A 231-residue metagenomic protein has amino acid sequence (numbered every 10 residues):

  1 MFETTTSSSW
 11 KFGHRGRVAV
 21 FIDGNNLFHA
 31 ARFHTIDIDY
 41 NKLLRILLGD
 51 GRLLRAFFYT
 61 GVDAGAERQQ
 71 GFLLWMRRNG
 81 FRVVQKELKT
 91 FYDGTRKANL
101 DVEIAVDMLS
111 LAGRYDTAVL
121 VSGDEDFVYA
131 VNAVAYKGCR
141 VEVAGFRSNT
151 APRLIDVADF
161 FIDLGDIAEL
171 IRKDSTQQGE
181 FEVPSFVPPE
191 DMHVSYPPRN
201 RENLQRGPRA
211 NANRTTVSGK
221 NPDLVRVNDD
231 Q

Functional and structural regions predicted by a protein language model:
M1-Q231: Terminal and domain-boundary accessory regions
